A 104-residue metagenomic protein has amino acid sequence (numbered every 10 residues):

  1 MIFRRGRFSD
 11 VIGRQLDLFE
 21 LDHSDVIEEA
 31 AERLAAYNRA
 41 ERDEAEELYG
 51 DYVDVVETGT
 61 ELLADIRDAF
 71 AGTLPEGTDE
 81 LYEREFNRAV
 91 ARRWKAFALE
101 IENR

Functional and structural regions predicted by a protein language model:
M1, L63, R88-A89: General helical secondary-structure elements
M1-N38: Short terminal alpha-helical segments
G6, D10, D43-E46, G50 (+1 more regions): Generic alpha-helical secondary structure signal
L16-L21, L34, L48, L62-L63 (+3 more regions): Generic detector of leucine side chains in alpha-helical contexts
H23-R67: Amphipathic alpha-helical interaction modules
A71-R104: Amphipathic alpha-helical binding modules
